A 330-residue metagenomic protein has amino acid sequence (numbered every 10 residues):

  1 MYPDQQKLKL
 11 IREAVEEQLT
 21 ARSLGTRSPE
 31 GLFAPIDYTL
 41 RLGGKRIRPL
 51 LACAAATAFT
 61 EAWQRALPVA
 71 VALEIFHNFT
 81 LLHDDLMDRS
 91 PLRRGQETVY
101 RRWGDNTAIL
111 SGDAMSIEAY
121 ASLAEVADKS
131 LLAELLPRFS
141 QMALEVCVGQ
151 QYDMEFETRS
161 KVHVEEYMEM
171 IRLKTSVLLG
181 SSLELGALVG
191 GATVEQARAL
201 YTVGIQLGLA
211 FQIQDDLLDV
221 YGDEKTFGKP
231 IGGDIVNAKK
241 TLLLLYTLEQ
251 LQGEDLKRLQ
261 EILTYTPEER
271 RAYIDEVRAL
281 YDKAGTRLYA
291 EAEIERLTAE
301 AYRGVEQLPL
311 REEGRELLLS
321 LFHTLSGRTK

Functional and structural regions predicted by a protein language model:
M1-D4: Non-catalytic interface/linker regions that flank or bridge core catalytic/transmembrane domains
K7-A14, S23-L256, E295, H323: Mg2+-dependent prenyl diphosphate-binding active-site environment of isoprenoid biosynthetic enzymes
R41, E249, T264-P267, E306 (+1 more regions): Alpha-solenoid HEAT/Armadillo repeat architecture
M142-E145, Q206-L207, Y265-E269, L280-K283 (+1 more regions): A short structural micro-motif
L244, A301, L318: Hydrophobic, well-ordered secondary-structure elements that form the walls of internal hydrophobic environments
K257-V305: Mobile late-domain/C-terminal helix-loop "cap" segments that border catalytic sites or the cytosolic face
L297, P309-K330: Short, amphipathic C-terminal "tail helix"
